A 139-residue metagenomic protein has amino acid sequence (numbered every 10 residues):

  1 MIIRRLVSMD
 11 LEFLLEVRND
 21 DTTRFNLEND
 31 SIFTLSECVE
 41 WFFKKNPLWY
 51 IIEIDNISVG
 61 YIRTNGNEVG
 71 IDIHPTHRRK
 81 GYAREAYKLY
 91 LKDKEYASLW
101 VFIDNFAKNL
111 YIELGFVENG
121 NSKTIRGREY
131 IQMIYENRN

Functional and structural regions predicted by a protein language model:
M1-E16: A short beta-loop-alpha structural element at the N-terminal edge of CoA-dependent acyl/N-acetyltransferase catalytic
T22-W41: Conserved GNAT-fold acetyl-CoA-binding loop/helix
L48-G60: Conserved beta-hairpin
G60-N67: A conserved beta-strand-loop-helix scaffold within acyl/acetyltransferase catalytic domains
E68-Y82: A short, internal acetyl-CoA/4′-phosphopantetheine-binding micro-motif in the GNAT/acyltransferase core
V69-I71, A97-V101: Conserved hydrophobic beta-strand within the GNAT/NAT acetyltransferase core sheet that lines the active-site cleft
R79-D93, N109-E113: Conserved acetyl-CoA-binding loop-helix of GNAT-fold acetyltransferases
L99-V117, K123-E129: Conserved beta-strand-loop-alpha-helix junction that forms the acyl-donor binding cleft
